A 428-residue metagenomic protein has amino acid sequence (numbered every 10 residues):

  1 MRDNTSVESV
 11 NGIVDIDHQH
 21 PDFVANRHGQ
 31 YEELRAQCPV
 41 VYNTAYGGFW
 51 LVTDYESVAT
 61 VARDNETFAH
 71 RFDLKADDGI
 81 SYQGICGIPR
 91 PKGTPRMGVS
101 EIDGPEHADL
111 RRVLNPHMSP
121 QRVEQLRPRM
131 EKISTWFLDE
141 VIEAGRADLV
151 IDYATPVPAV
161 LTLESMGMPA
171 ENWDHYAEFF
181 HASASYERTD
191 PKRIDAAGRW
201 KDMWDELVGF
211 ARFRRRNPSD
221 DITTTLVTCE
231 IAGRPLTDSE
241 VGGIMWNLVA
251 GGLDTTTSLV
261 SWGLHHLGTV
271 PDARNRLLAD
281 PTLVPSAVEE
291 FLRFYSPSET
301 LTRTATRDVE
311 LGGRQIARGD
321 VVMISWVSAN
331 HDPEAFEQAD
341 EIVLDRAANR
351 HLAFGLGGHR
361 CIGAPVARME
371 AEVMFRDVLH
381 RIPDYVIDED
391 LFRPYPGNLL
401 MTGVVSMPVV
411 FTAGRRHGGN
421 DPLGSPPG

Functional and structural regions predicted by a protein language model:
M1-G428: Cytochrome P450
